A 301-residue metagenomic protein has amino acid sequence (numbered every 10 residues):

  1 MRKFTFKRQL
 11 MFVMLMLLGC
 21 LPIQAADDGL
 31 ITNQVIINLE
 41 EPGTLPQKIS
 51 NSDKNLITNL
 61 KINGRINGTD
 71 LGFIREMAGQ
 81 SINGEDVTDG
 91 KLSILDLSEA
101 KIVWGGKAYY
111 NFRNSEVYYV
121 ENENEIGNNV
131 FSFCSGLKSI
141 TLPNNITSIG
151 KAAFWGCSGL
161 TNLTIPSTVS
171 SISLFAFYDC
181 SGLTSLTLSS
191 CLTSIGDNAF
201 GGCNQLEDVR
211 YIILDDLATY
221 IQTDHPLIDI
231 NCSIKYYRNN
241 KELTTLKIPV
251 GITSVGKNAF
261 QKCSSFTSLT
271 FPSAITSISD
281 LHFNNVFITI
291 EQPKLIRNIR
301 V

Functional and structural regions predicted by a protein language model:
R2-M11: Bacterial N-terminal signal peptides that target proteins for export
F6, L21, I288-T289: Intrinsic low-complexity/disordered segments
L10-L21: Bacterial N-terminal signal peptides
I23-D27: Boundary at the C-terminal end of the N-terminal hydrophobic targeting segment
T32-L39, T58-I66, G84-E125, S135-S148 (+6 more regions): Structural signature of tandem-repeat unit edges
G43-D53, T69-G79, G84-D86, A152 (+1 more regions): Short, T/G/N/S-enriched strand-turn elements that build extracellular solenoid repeat scaffolds
T44-N63, V255: Extracellular/luminal Pro/Thr/Ser-rich low-complexity repeat and linker "mucin-like" segments that act as
